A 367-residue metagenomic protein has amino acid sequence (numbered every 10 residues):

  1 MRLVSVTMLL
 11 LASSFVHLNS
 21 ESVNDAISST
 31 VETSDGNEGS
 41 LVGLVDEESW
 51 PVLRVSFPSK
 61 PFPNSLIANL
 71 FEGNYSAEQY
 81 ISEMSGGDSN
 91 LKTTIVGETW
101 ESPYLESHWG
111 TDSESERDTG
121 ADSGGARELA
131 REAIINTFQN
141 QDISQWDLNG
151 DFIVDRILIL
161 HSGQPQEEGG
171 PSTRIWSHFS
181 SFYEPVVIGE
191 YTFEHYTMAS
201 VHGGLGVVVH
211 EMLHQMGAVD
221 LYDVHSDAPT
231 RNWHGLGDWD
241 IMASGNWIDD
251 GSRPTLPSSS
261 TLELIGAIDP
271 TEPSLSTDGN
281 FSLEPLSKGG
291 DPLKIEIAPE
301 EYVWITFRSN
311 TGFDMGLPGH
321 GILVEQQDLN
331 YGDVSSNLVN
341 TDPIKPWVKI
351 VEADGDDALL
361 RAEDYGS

Functional and structural regions predicted by a protein language model:
M1-E83, Q327-V334, V339-S367: N-terminal low-structure segments adjacent to metalloprotease catalytic domains across cellular compartments
E32-S40, L129-D147, V224-A228, K288-D291 (+1 more regions): Short alpha-helical segments and helix-capping/turn motifs at coil-helix boundaries
G39-L41, M84-V186: Active-site-proximal segments of metallohydrolase catalytic domains
D46-P51, L91, F152-I157, A298-Y302: Loop/turn elements at helix/coil->beta-strand transitions in domains of secreted/extracellular proteins
S56-K60, G87-T93, E98, H195 (+2 more regions): Active-site neighborhood of divalent metal-dependent phosphoester/pyrophosphate hydrolases
P58, N69-G87, N136-I143, Q215 (+2 more regions): Structured segments of extracytoplasmic/periplasmic soluble domains in secreted or envelope-associated proteins
S76, G125-E132, V207, E211 (+1 more regions): Extracytoplasmic/secreted proteins, especially bacterial periplasmic and envelope-associated proteins
R156-L317, D328-N330: Extracellular hydrolytic enzyme modules, especially secreted metalloproteases of the metzincin/thermolysin-like class
